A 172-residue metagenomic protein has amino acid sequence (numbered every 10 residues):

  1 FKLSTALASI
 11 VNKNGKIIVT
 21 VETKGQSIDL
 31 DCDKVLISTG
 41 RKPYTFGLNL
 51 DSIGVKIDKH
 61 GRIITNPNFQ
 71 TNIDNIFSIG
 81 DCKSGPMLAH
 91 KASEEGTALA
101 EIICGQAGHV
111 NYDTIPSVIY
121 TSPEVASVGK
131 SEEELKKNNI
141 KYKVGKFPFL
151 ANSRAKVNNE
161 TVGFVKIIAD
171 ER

Functional and structural regions predicted by a protein language model:
K2, F77, K143-G145: General small-molecule cofactor/ligand-binding pocket signal
L3-K16: A conserved short coil-to-beta-strand element within the FAD-binding core of flavoproteins
L3-T5, V21, K59, K146-P148: Short loop/edge segments at beta-strand edges and connector loops that shape dinucleotide/nucleotide cofactor-binding
A8-S9, R41-Y44, C82-R172: Mid-to-C-terminal Rossmann-like scaffold of FAD/NAD(P)H-dependent oxidoreductases
G15-V19, Y142: Short, hydrophobic/aromatic-rich segments at coil-to-beta transitions
K16, I73, V162-V165: Active-site lining segments that contact anionic ligands and/or coordinate catalytic metals
K24-S27: Glycine-centered tight beta-turn/hairpin loop motif at sheet-sheet or coil-to-beta transitions
D29-I102: FAD-site-proximal beta/loop scaffold in flavoenzymes
